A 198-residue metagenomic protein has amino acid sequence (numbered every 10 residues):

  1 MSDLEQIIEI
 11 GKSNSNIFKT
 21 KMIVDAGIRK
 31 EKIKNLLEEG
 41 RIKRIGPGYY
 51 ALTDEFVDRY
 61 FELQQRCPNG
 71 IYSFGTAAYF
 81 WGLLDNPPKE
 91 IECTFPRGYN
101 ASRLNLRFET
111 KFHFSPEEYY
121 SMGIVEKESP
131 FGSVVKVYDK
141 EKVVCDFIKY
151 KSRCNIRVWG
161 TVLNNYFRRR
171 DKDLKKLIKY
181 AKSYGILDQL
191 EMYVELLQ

Functional and structural regions predicted by a protein language model:
M1-N16: Short amphipathic alpha-helical interface segments
Q6, I17-M22, Y49-Q198: Nucleic-acid-binding surface
I10, I23-V24: Residue-level marker of alpha-helix boundaries and capping positions
D25-E38: Short amphipathic alpha-helical interaction segments
G40-P47: A short, conserved structural fragment
